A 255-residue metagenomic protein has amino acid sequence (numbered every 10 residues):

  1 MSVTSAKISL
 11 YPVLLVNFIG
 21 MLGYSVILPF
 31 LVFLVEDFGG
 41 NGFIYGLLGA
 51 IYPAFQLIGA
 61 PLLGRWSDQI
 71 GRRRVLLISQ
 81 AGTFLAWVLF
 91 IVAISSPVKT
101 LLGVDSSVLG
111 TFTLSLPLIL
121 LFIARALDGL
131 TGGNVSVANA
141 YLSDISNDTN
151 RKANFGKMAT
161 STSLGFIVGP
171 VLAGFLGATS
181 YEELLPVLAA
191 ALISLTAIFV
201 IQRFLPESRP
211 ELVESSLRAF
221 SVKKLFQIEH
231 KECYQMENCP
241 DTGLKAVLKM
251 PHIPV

Functional and structural regions predicted by a protein language model:
S2-K7, E207-V255: Juxtamembrane intracellular "pre-TM" segments in multi-pass secondary transporters
V3-F55, P254-V255: Helix-loop boundary and gating motifs at the non-cytosolic
S25, P53-P61, G133, F166-I167: Residue-level signature of mid-helix packing/kink "hotspots" within the transmembrane helices of 12-pass Major
A81-L114: C-terminal ends and interior cores of transmembrane alpha-helices in multi-pass membrane transporters/permeases
F122-S163: Cytoplasmic helix-loop-helix junction between adjacent transmembrane helices in 12-TM secondary transporters
L185-Q202: Symmetry-related core transmembrane helices of the 12-TM Major Facilitator Superfamily/SLC fold
